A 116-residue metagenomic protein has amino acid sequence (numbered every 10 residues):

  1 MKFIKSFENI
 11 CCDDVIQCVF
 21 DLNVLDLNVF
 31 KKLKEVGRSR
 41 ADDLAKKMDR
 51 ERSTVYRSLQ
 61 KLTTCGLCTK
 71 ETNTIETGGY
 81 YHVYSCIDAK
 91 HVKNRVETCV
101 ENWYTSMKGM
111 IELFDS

Functional and structural regions predicted by a protein language model:
K2-F20: Short, Lys/Arg-enriched N-terminal segment that forms or immediately precedes the first helix of a structured domain
V15-D26, R40, E71-R95: Short, cationic-aromatic polyanion-contact patches
L27-K31: Pre-recognition alpha-helix immediately N-terminal to the DNA-recognition helix within helix-turn-helix or winged-helix
L33, L44, V55, L59-C65: Basic amphipathic alpha-helical segments that dock to polyanions
R38-K46: Short acidic, hydrophobic short linear motifs in intrinsically disordered regions
A89-S116: Amphipathic alpha-helical dimerization/coiled-coil segments that flank or bridge DNA-binding/regulatory modules
